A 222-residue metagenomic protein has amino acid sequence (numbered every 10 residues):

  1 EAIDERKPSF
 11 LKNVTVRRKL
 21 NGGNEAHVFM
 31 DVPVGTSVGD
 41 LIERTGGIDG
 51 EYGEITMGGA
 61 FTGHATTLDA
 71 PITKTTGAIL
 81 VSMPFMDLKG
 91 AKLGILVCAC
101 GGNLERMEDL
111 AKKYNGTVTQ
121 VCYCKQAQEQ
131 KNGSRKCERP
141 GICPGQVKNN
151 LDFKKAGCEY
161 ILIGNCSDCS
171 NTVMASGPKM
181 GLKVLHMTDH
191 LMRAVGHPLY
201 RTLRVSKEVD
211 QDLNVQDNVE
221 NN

Functional and structural regions predicted by a protein language model:
E1-T36, R44-E51: Hydrophobic alpha-helical positions that pack around
A2-K7, D31, T45-D49, A70-T73 (+2 more regions): Short, solvent-exposed amphipathic alpha-helical segments in soluble enzyme and RNA/protein-processing domains
G22-N24, G63-T67, I95, N103-R106: Short acidic/glycine-rich loop or secondary-structure boundary segments that cap or lie
V38-G39, N103-E105, C169-M174: Short, well-ordered alpha-helical microsegments
G47-E51, T56-L93: Ubiquitin system architectures
K89, L93-A111: N-terminal basic/disordered segments at the start of proteins
D109, T119-Q211: Cofactor-cradling patches in redox/metallo enzymes
